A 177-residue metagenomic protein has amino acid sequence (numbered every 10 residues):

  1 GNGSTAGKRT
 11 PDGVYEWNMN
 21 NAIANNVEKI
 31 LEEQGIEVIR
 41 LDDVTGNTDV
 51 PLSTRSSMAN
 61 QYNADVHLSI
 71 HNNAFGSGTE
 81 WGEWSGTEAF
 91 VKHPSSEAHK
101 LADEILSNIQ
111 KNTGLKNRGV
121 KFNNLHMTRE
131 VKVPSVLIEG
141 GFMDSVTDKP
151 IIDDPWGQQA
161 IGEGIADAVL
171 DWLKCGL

Functional and structural regions predicted by a protein language model:
G1-R55, Y62, E83-S85: Active-site histidine-acidic residue metal-binding/catalytic motifs, centered on HxH/HExxH-like signatures
N2-S4, V44-D49, N72-G78, P94-E97 (+3 more regions): Solvent-exposed loop/turn segments at secondary-structure junctions within structured extracellular/periplasmic domains
G3-Y15, A74-E104: A short, glycine/acidic-enriched catalytic loop
T5-K8, Y62, H67-S69, G76 (+1 more regions): Active-site-adjacent mobile loop/cap segments within catalytic or ligand-binding domains
E16-M19, I23, V27, P51-R55 (+7 more regions): Stable alpha-helical elements in mature extracytoplasmic
N25-I36, N60-A64, L106-G114, G157 (+2 more regions): Sec-exported extracytoplasmic/periplasmic mature domains
E37-I39, V66-H71, E88-F90, L137-E139: Soluble periplasmic/extracytoplasmic beta-strand elements of cell-envelope proteins
S57, G78-G82, T128-E130: Short glycine-biased active-site loop of nucleotidyltransferases that positions the nucleotide triphosphate and helps
